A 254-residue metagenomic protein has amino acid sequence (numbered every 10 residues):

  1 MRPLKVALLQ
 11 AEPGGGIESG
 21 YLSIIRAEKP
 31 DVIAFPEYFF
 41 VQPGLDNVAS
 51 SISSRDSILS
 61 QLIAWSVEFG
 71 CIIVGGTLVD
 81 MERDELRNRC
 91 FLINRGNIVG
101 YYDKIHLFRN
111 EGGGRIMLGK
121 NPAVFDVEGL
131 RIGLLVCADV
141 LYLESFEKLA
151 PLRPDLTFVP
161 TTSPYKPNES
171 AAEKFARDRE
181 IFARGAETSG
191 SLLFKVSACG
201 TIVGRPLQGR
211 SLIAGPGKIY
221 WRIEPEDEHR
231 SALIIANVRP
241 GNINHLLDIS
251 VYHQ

Functional and structural regions predicted by a protein language model:
M1-F35, F158: N-terminal active-site segment of His-dependent metallophosphoesterases
L4, N88, I132, G209 (+1 more regions): Change "...and in nucleic-acid phosphodiester-cleaving endonucleases..." to "...and in nucleic-acid processing enzymes
L9, I93, L135, F194-V196 (+1 more regions): Short hydrophobic segments within beta-strands
Q10, E28-S51, P160-P164: Short, conserved active-site loops that position catalytic residues or coordinate cofactors/metal ions across diverse
G14-I17, S51-I52, E82-R83: Acidic-and-aromatic substrate-binding clefts and catalytic sites of carbohydrate-active enzymes
S54-V74, L143-S231: CN hydrolase (nitrilase-like) catalytic-core segments centered on the catalytic cysteine and neighboring Lys/Glu
G75-D80: Short beta-strand-to-loop element that shapes/binds the nucleotide-sugar donor at the catalytic cleft/hinge
M81-L156, P160, K166, S170-E180 (+1 more regions): Active-site catalytic loop in hydrolytic enzyme cores
